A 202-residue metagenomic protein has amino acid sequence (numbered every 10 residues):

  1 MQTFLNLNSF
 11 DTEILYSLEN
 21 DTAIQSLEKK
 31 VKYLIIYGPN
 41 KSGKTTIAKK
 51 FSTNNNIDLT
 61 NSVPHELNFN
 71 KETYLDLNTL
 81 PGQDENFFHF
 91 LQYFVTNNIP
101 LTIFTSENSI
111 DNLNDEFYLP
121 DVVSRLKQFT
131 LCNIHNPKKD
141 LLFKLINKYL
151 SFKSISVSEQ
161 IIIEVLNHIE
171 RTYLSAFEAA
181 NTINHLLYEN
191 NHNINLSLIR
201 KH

Functional and structural regions predicted by a protein language model:
M1-K29, Y188-H202: A short, basic N-terminal segment
K32-I47: Walker A/P-loop nucleotide-binding motif
S62-Y93, N97, L101-S109: Conserved P-loop NTPase "ATPase switch" module shared by AAA+ and STAND
I110-K127: Short regulatory helix/loop adjacent to the ATP-binding pocket of P-loop NTPases
N112-N114, F129-L141: Conserved AAA+ ATPase "SRH/arginine-finger" region at the nucleotide-binding site
P120-D121, F129, D140-I155: Conserved AAA+ ATPase "sensor/coupling" helix adjacent to the nucleotide-binding pocket
S156-I169: Short conserved motifs of the RecA-like P-loop NTPase core
I169-N181: The conserved phosphate-sensing helix
